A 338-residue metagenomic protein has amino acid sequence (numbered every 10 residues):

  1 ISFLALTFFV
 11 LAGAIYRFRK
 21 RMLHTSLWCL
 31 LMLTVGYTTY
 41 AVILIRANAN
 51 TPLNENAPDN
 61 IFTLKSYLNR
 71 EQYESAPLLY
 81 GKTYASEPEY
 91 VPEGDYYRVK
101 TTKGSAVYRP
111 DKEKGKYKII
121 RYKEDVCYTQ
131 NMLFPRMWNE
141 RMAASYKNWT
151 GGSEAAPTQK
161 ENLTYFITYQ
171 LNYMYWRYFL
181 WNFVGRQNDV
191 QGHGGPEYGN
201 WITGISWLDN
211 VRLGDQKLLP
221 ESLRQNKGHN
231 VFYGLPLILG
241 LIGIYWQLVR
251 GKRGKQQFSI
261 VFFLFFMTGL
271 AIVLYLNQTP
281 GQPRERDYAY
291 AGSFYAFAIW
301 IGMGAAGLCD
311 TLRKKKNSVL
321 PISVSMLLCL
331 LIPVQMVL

Functional and structural regions predicted by a protein language model:
I1, R46-N50, N226-H229, G254-Q257 (+1 more regions): Membrane-interface catalytic loops of GT-C/OST-like multi-pass glycosylation enzymes that act
A5-Y16, Y233-R253, G307: Hydrophobic, aromatic-rich transmembrane alpha-helices and their immediate juxtamembrane boundary segments
A12-R21, R250-K252, A298-P321: Membrane-interface junctions at the ends of membrane-embedded or membrane-associated helices
M22-C29, G251-F265, S318-S325: Membrane-interfacial loop-to-transmembrane alpha-helix junctions, especially the N-terminal start
T34-L44, G304, P321-L338: Transmembrane alpha-helical segments
A47-I244: Lumenal/periplasmic acceptor-binding loop at the mouth of the active site in multi-pass, GT-C-fold membrane enzymes
Y245-R250, F266-R284, M336-V337: Transmembrane-helix signature of polytopic, lipid-linked glycan biosynthesis machinery
Q282-A306: Hydrophobic/aromatic-rich transmembrane helices and adjacent perimembrane loops
